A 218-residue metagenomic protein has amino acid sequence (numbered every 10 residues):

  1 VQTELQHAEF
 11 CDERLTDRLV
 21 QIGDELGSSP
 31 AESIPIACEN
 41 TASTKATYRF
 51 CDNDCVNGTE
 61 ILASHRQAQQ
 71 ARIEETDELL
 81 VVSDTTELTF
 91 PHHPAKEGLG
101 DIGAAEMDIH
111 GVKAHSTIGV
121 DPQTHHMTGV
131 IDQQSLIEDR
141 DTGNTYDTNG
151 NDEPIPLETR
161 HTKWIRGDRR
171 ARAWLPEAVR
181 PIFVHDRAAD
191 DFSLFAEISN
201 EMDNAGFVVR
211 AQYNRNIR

Functional and structural regions predicted by a protein language model:
V1-R218: Conserved, well-structured functional cores that handle cations and Mg-NTP chemistry
